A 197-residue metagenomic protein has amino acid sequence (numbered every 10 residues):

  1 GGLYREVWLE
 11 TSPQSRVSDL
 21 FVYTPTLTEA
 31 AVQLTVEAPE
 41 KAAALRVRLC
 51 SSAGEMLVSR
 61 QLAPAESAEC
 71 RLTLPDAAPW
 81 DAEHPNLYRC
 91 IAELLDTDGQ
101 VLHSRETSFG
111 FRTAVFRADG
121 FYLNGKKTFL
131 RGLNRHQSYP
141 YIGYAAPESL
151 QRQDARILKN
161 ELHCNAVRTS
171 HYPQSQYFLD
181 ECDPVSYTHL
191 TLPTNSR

Functional and structural regions predicted by a protein language model:
G1-V185, R197: Secreted/periplasmic carbohydrate-active enzymes, especially glycoside hydrolases
T188-T194: Conserved small/polar residues in nucleotide/adenosyl-binding loops
